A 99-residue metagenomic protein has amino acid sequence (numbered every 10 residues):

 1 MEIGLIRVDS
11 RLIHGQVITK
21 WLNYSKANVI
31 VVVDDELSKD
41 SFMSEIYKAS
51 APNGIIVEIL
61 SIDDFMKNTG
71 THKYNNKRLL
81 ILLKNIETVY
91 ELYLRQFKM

Functional and structural regions predicted by a protein language model:
I3-L5, S10-Y24, V29, V33 (+6 more regions): N-terminal intrinsically disordered, cationic/polar leader segments that include organellar targeting peptides
S38-K39, K67: Flexible domain-boundary/linker segments
K39-D40, T88: Short, charged/polar "capping" segments at the starts of alpha-helices and the immediately preceding loops
S41-E45, G70-H72: Short secondary-structure transition/capping segments
I59-M99: Ordered, amphipathic secondary-structure segments that act as subunit-interaction surfaces in large macromolecular
